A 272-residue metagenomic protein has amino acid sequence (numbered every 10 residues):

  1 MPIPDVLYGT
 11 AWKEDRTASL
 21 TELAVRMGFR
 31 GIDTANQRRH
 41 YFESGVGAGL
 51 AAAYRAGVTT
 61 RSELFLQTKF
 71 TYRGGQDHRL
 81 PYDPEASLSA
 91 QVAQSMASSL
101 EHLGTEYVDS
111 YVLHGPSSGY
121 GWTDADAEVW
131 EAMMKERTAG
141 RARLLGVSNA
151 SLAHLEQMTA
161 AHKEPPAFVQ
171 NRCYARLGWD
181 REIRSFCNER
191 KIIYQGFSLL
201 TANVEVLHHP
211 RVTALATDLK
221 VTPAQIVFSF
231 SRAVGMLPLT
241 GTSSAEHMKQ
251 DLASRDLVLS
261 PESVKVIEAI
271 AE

Functional and structural regions predicted by a protein language model:
M1-T68, E128, A132: N-terminal binding-site loop/beta-alpha segment at the start of enzyme catalytic domains that lines or forms
I3-R16, H78-A90, S118-T123: Active-site mouth loops of central-metabolism enzymes
K13-V25, E85-L103, A153-E156, G178-W179: Short, acidic/polar
L23-R26, G47-F65, L100-E106, K135-R137 (+2 more regions): Acidic (Asp/Glu)-rich catalytic clusters
F29, T105-V108, A142, P166: A structural motif
R61-S89, H114: Structural motif corresponding to the early beta-alpha repeats
L100-G121: Active-site groove signature of glycoside hydrolases
G115-E272: Beta/alpha (TIM)-barrel catalytic core signal, keyed to glycine-rich beta->alpha loops juxtaposed to Asp/Glu that bind
